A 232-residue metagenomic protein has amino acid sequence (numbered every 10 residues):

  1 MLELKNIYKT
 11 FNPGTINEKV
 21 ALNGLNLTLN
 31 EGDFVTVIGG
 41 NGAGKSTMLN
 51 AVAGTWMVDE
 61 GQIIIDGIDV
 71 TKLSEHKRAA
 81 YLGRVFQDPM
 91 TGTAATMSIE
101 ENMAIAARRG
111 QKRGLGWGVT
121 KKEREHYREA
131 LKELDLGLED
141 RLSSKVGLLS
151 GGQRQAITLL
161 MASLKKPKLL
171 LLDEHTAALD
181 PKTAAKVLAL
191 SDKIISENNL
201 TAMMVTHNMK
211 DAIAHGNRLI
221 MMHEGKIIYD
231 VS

Functional and structural regions predicted by a protein language model:
M1, T10-G24, S74: A short, flexible loop at the N-terminus of ABC-type nucleotide-binding domains that lies
T15, D69-G83, T91, R113-G114 (+1 more regions): ABC ATPase NBD coupling module
I38-G40: The feature captures the beta-strand-to-loop junction immediately N-terminal to the Walker
A53: Helix-to-loop junction immediately C-terminal to a conserved catalytic motif
G61-I68: Conserved ABC transporter NBD signature motif
A162-S163: ABC ATPase C-loop
E174-H175: Walker B catalytic motif
T206-H207: H-loop/switch region of ABC-family ATPase nucleotide-binding domains
